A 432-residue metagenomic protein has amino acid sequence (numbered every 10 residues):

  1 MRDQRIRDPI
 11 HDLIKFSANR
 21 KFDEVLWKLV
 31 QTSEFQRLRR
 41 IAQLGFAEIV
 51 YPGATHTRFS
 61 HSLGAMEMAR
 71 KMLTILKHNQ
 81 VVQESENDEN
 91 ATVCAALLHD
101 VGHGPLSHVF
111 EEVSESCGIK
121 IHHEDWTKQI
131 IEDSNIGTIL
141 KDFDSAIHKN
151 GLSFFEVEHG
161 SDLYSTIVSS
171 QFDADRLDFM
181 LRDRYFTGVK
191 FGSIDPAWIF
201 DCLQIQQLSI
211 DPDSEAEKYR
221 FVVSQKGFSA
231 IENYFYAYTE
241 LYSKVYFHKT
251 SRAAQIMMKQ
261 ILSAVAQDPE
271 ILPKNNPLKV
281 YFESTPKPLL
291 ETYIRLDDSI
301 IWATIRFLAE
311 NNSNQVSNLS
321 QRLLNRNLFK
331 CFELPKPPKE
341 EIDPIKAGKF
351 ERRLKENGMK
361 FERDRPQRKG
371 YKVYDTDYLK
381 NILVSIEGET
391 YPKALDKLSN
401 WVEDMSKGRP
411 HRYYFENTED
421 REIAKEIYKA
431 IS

Functional and structural regions predicted by a protein language model:
M1-A91, V101-S432: Histidine-centered, transition-metal-coordinating active-site segments
L98: Aromatic-lined, polymer-binding surfaces characteristic of secreted/periplasmic polysaccharide-degrading enzymes
